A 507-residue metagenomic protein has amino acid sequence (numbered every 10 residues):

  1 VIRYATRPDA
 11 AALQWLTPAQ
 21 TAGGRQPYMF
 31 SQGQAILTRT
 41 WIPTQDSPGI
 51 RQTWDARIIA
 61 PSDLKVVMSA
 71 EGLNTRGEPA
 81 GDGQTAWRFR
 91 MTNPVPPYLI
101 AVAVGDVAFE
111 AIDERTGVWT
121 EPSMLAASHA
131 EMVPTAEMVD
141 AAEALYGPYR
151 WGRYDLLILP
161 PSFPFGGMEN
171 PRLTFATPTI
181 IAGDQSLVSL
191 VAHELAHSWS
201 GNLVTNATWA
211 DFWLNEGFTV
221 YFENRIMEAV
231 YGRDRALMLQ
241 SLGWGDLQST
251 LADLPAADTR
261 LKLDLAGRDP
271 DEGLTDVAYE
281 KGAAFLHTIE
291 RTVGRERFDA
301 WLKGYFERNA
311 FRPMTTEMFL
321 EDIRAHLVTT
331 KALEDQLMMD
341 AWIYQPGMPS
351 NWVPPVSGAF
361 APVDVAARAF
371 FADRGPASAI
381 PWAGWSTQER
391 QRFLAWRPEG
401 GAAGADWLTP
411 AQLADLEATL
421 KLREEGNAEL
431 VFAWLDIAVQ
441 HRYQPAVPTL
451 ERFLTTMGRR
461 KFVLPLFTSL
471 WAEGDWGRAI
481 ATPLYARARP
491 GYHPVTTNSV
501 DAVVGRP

Functional and structural regions predicted by a protein language model:
V1-G152, D276, V293: Acidic/His-enriched low-complexity segments
A5, T85-V95, A103-V104, F163 (+2 more regions): Extended, compositionally biased low-complexity polar/Lys-Gly-rich tracts and adjacent boundary/linker regions are
A10, T21-R25, L73-G83, A325-D335 (+1 more regions): Intrinsically disordered, low-complexity coil segments
L37, F89, V118-R374: Hydrophobic alpha-helical and helix-loop surface patches within well-folded domains that function as non-catalytic
Q45-S47, E78, F165, T208 (+1 more regions): Residues embedded in well-ordered secondary-structure elements
L64, I180-I181, V439: Hydrophobic pocket-lining residues within nucleotide cofactor-binding pockets
T275-D276, A310-T315, T330-Q336, D340-P507: Long, ordered, helix-rich scaffold segments
